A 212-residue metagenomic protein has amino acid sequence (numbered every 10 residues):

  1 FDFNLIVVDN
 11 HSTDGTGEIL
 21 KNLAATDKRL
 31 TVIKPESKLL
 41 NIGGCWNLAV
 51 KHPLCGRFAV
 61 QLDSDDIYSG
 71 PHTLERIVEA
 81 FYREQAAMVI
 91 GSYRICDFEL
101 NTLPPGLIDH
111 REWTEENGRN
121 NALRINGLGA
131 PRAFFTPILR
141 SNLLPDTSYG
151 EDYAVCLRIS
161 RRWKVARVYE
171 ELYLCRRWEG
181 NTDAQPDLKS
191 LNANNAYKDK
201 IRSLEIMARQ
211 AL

Functional and structural regions predicted by a protein language model:
D9-E18, S37-L39, I67: A conserved acidic beta->alpha catalytic loop
P35-L54: Glycine-rich, basic loop-to-helix element that forms the pyrophosphate-binding segment of sugar-nucleotide handling
G56, G127-N142: Conserved nucleotide-sugar donor-binding and metal-coordinating catalytic region shared by glycosyltransferases
G56-I67: Short beta-strand-to-loop acidic/aromatic patch adjacent to the donor-nucleotide binding site
H72-P105: Conserved donor NDP-sugar-binding/catalytic core segment of glycosyltransferases
S92, A166-L172, R176-R177: Catalytic beta-strand/loop signature of glycosyltransferases that borders the donor
S92, P105-I125: Short, flexible, basic/aromatic active-site loop/helix in glycosyltransferases
S148-V155: Acidic donor-binding loop at a coil-to-helix junction in glycosyltransferase catalytic cores that engages
